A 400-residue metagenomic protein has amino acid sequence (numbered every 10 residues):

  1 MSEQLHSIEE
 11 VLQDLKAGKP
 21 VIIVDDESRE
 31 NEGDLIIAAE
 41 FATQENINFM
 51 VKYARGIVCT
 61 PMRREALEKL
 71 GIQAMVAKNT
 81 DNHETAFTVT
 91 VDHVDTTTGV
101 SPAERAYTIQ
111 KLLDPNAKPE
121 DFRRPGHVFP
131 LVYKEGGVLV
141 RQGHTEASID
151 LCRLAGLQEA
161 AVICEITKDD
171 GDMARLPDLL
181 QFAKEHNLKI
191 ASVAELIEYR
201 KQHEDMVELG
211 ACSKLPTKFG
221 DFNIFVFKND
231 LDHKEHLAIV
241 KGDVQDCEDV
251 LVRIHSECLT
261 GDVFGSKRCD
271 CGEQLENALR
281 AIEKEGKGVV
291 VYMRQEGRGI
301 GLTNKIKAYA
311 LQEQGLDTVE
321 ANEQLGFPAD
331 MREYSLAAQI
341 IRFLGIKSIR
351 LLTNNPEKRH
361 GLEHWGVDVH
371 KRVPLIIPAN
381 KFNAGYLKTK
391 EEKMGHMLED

Functional and structural regions predicted by a protein language model:
M1-D400: Catalytic domains of riboflavin
